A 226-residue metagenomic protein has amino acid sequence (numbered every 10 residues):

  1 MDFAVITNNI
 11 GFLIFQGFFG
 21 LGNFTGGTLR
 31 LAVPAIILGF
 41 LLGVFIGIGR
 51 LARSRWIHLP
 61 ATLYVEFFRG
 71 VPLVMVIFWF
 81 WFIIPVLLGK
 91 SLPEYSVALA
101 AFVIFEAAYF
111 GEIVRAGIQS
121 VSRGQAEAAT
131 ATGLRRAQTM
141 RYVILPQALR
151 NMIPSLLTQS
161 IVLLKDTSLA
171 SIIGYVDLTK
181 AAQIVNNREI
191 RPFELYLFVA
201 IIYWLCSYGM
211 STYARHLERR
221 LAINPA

Functional and structural regions predicted by a protein language model:
M1-A226: Transmembrane alpha-helices and adjacent helix-loop boundaries
